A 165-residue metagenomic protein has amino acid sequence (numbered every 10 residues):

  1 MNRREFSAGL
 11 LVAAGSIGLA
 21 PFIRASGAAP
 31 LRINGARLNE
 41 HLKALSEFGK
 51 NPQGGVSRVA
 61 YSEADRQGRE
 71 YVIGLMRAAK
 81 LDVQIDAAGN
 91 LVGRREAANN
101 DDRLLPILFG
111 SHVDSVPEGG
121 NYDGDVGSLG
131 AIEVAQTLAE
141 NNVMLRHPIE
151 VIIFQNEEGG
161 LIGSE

Functional and structural regions predicted by a protein language model:
E5-R24: N-terminal export signals
S7, L42-K43, I73, L129-Q136: Predominant activation on well-ordered alpha-helical scaffold segments within soluble catalytic domains
A20-K50: C-terminal segment of N-terminal export signals and the immediately downstream linker at the start of the mature
I33, R37-H41, V59-G119: Acidic/His- and Gly-rich active-site-bordering loop/insert found across diverse amide/peptide-bond hydrolases
L45, M76, V151: Conserved hydrophobic/aromatic pocket- or pore-lining residues that grip, position, or stack substrates in active sites
P52-V56: Generic N-terminal amphipathic, Lys/Arg-enriched alpha-helix
V116-E118, Y122-E165: Acidic/histidine-rich catalytic neighborhood of metal-dependent amide-processing enzymes
